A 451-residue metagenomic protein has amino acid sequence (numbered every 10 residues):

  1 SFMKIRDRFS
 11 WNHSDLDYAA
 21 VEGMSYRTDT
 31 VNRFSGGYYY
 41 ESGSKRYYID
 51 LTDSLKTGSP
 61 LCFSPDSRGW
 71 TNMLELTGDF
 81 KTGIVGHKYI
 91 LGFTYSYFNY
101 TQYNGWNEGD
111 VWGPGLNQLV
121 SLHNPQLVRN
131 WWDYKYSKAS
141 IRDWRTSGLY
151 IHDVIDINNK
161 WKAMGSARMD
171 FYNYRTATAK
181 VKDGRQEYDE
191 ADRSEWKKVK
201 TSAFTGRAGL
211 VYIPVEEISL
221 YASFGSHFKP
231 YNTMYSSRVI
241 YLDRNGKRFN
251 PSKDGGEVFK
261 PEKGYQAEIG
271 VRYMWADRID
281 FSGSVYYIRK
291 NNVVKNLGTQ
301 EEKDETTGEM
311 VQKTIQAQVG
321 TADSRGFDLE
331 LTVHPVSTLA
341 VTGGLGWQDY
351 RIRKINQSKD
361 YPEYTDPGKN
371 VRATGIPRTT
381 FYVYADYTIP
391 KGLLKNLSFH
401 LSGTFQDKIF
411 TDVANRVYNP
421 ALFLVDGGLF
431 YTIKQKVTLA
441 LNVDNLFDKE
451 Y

Functional and structural regions predicted by a protein language model:
S1, N72-G78, L149-I155, A208-Y212 (+6 more regions): Residues on the lipid-exposed face of transmembrane beta-strands in outer-membrane beta-barrel proteins
F2-I5, I84, K160-A163, E216-L220 (+4 more regions): Repeated loop/turn-to-beta-strand initiation elements of outer-membrane beta-barrel proteins
F2-S10, S14-E22, Y221, V258-F327 (+3 more regions): Membrane-embedded beta-barrel scaffold of Gram-negative outer-membrane proteins
F2-S14, K56-A179: Face-selective signature of the C-terminal outer-membrane beta-barrel domain
Y26-Y48, Y103-S137, D183-E190, I240-D254 (+2 more regions): Surface-exposed loop/turn segments flanking beta-strands in extracellular/periplasmic regions
P65, T77, N370-Y451: Conserved C-terminal beta-signal and adjacent last beta-strands/turns of outer-membrane beta-barrel proteins
S67, G86-I90, T94-F98, S140-K290 (+3 more regions): Structural signature of Gram-negative outer-membrane beta-barrels, strongest in the C-terminal barrel of TonB-dependent
N159, Y287-R289, E301, T307-D412: Gram-negative outer-membrane beta-barrel transporters
